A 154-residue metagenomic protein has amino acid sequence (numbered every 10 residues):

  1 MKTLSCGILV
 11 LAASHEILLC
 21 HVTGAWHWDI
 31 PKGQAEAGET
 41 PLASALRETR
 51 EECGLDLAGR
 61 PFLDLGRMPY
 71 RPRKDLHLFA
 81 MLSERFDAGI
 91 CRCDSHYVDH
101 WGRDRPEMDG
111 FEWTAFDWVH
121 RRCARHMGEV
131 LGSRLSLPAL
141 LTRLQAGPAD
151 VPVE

Functional and structural regions predicted by a protein language model:
M1-I30, L57, F79: N-terminal strand-loop-strand
S14-I17, G24-W26, E36, P72-R73 (+1 more regions): Short, charged/polar surface micro-motifs in flexible loops or helix N-caps
W26-P31, A37, L78, H100-W101 (+1 more regions): Functional cleft and adjacent loop/helix regions within the main domain that mediate ligand binding or catalysis
I30-D64: The catalytic Nudix box helix
A35, D117-H120: A generic structural signal for short hydrophobic patches within well-formed alpha-helices
M68-G102, E112-D117, V130-T142, A146: Active-site-adjacent beta-strand/loop module that shapes the phosphate/pyrophosphate-binding cleft
R105-P106, R122: Preference for well-ordered, secondary-structure-rich cores of eukaryotic proteins
A124-V130: Short, compact, well-ordered microdomains
